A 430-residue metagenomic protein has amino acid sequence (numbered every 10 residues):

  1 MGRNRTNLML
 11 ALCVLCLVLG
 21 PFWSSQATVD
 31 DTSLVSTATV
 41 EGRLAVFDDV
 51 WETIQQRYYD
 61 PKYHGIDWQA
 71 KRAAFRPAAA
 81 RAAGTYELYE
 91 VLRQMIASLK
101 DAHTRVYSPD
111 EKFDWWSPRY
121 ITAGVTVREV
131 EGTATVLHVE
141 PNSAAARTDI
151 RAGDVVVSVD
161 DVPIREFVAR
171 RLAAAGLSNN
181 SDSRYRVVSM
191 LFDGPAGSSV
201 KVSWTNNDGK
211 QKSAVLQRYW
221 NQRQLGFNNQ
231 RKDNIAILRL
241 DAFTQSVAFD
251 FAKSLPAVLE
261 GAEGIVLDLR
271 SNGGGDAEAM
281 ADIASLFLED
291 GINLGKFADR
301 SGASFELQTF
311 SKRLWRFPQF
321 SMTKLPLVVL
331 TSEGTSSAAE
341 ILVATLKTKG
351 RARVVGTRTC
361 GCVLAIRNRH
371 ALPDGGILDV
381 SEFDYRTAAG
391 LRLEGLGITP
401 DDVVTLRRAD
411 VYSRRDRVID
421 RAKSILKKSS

Functional and structural regions predicted by a protein language model:
A11-G20: Bacterial N-terminal signal peptides
A38-Y63: Mature N-terminal segment immediately following signal peptide/propeptide cleavage in secreted/periplasmic
V50, M95, V125, A145 (+9 more regions): Terminal peptide-recognition signature
K62-T135, R184-V188, P195-N229, A298: Extended, small/polar residue-biased N-terminal targeting/export presequences and adjacent propeptide/linker tracts
R81-E87, A152-K201, A252, A279-D282 (+2 more regions): PDZ domains, with a preference for the canonical peptide-binding region formed by the helix
W116-E166, Q245, F383-D384: PDZ/PDZ-like domain segments forming the peptide/carboxylate-binding groove, activating on the N-terminal beta-strands
A145-S178, I265-R270, L346, V354 (+2 more regions): Conserved PDZ fold ligand-binding element
F192-P373, V411, I425-K427: Cleft-lining beta-strand/loop regions that shape enzyme active-site pockets
